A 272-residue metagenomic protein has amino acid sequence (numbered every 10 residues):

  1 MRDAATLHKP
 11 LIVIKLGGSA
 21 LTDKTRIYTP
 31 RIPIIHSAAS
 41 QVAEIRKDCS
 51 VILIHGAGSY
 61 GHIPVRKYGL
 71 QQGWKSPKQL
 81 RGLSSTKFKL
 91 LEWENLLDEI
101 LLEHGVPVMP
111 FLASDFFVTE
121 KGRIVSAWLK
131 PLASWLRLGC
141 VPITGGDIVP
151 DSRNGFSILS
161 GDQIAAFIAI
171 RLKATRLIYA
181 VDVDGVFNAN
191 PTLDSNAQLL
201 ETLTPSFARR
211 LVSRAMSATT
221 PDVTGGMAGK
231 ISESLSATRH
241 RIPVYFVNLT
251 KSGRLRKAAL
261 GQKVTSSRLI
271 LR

Functional and structural regions predicted by a protein language model:
M1-I52: N-terminal glycine-/serine-/threonine-rich phosphate-binding loop
L16-S19, I54-G58, V247-L249: Glycine-rich beta-strand-to-loop/alpha-helix junction loops that act as flexible
A20-T22, G58-H62, F116-T119, V149-D151 (+2 more regions): Short, active-site-adjacent cap segments at secondary-structure transitions
I34-A39, R81-D98, I148, G155 (+1 more regions): Polyanion-binding loop/helix "lid" in catalytic or ligand-binding cores
G58-W74: Glycine-rich loop at the start of a catalytic domain that most often binds anionic cofactors/ligands
G69-V149: Ligand-binding beta-strand-loop-alpha-helix segment within the catalytic cores of soluble metabolic enzymes
L97, I124-P191: Internal active-site segments that recognize and position negatively charged phosphoryl groups and nucleotide moieties
P107-S114, K173-N188, R241-G253: Glycine-rich phosphate/pyrophosphate-binding loops and their adjacent beta-strand/loop elements at enzyme active sites
